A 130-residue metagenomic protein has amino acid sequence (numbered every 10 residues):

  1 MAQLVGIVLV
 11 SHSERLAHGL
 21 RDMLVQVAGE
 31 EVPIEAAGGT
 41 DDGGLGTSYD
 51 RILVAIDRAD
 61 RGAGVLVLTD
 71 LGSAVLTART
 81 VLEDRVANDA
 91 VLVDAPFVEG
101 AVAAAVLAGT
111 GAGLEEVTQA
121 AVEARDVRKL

Functional and structural regions predicted by a protein language model:
M1-L130: N-terminal loops that bind phosphate or other acidic moieties and the adjacent beta-alpha structural core
